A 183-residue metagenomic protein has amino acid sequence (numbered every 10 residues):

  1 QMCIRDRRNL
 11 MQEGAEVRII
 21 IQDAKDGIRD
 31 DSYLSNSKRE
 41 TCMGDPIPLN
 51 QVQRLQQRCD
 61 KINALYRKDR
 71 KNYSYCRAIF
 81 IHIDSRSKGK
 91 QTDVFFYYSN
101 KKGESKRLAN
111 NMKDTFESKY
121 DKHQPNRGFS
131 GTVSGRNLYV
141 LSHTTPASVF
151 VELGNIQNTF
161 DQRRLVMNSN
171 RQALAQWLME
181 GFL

Functional and structural regions predicted by a protein language model:
M2-I4: Short, small-residue-biased leader/transition segments that mark boundaries at the very start of proteins
D6, E16, Q51-K61, E104-L108 (+4 more regions): Stable alpha-helical elements in mature extracytoplasmic
R7-A15, N63-K68, K113-K122, N170 (+1 more regions): Sec-exported extracytoplasmic/periplasmic mature domains
E16-I21, C76-I81, F95-Y97, A147-E152: Structural recognition of the beta-strand scaffold that forms the well-ordered cores of secreted hydrolase catalytic
D26-R58: Charged, often glycine-rich, active-site loop that binds/positions anionic groups
Q56-Y73: Short, well-structured alpha-helical segments in soluble
D69, D84-S87, Y97, H123-L183: Active-site-adjacent mobile loop/cap segments within catalytic or ligand-binding domains
D84-N111, F116: A short, glycine/acidic-enriched catalytic loop
